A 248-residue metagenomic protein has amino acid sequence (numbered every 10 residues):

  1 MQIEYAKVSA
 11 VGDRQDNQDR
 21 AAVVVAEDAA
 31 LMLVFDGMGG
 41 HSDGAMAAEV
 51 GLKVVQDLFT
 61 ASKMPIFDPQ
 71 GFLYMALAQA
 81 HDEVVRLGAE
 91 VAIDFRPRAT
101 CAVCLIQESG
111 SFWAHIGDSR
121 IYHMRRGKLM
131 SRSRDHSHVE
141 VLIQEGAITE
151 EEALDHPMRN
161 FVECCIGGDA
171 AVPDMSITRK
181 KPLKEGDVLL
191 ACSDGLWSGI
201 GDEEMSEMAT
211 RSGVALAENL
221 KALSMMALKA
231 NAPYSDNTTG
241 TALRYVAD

Functional and structural regions predicted by a protein language model:
M1-D248: PP2C/PPM-type serine/threonine phosphatase catalytic domain
